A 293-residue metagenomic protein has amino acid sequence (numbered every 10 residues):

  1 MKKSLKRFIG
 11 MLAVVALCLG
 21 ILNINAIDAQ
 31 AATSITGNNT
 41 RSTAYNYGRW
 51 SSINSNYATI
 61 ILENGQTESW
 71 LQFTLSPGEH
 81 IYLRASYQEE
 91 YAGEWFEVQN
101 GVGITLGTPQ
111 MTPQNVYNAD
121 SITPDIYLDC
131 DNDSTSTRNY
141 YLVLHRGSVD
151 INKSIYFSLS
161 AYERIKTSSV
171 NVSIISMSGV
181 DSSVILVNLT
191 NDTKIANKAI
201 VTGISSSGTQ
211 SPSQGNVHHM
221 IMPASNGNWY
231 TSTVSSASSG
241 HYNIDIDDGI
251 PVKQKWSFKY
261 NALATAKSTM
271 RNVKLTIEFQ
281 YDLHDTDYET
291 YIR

Functional and structural regions predicted by a protein language model:
K2-Q30: Sec-dependent N-terminal signal peptides of Gram-positive bacterial secreted proteins and lipoproteins
I27-L71, P77-E79, S160-S183, E289-I292: Non-catalytic extracellular/lumenal accessory regions of secreted precursors
I61-I126, T135-R138, H145-R146, T209-M220: Acidic, Ser/Thr/Pro-rich low-complexity intrinsically disordered segments
L62-G65, S69-Y82, Y127-R138, I185-I200 (+2 more regions): Extracellular and analogous surface-interaction loops
L71, E94, Y140, H145-Y162 (+1 more regions): Edge beta-strands of jelly-roll/beta-sandwich modules across compartments, strongly enriched in secreted/luminal
N115-T135, V234-V252: Beta-sandwich interaction modules
Y140-L144, N226-L283: Cysteine-clustered segments with highest specificity for TGF-beta superfamily mature ligands
L189-V217: Beta-rich globular "head" domains
